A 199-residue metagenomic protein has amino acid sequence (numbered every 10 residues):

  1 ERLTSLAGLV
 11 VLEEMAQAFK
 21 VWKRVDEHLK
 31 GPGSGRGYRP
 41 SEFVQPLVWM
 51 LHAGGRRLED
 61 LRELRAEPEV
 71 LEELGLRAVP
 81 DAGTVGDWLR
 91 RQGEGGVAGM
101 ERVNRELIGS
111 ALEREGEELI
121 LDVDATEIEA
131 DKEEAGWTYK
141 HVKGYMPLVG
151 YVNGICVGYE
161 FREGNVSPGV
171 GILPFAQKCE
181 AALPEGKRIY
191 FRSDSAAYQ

Functional and structural regions predicted by a protein language model:
E1-P184: Dynamic "connector" segments at or just before major functional cores
D124, R188-Y198: Acidic/histidine-rich, metal-coordinating catalytic segments
P168, Y198-Q199: Alpha-helix N-cap/loop-to-helix initiation residues
